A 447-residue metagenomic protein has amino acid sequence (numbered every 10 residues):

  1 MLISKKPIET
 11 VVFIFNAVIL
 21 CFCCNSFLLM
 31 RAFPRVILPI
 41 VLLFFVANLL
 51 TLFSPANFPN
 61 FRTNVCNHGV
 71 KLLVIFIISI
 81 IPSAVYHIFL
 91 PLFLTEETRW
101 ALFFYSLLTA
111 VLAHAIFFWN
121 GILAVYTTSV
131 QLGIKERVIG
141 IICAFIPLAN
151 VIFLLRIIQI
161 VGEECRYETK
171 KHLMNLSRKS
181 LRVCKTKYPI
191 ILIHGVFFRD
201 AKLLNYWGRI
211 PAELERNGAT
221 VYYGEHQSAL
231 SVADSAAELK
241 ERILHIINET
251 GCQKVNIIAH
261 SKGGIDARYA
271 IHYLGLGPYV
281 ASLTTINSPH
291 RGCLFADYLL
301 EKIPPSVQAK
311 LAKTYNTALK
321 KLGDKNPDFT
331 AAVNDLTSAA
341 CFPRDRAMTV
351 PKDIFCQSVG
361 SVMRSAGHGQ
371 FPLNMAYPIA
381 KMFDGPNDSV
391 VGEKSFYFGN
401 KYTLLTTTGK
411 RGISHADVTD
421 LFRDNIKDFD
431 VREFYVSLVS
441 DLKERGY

Functional and structural regions predicted by a protein language model:
L2-L203: Flexible, membrane-associating and regulatory peripheral segments of lipid-active enzymes
K5-F15, F22-I37, L92, H194 (+2 more regions): Serine-dependent carboxylesterase/thioesterase catalytic core of lipase-like alpha/beta-hydrolase/SGNH enzymes
F103-V111, K135, I139-I142, P351-Y447: C-terminal catalytic-base region of ester-bond hydrolases, centering on the histidine of the charge-relay
R182-K254: Active-site catalytic motif of lipid deacylating hydrolases and related acyltransferases
C184-K185, T250, G275-P278, M348-K352: Extracellular/periplasmic catalytic domains that process cell-envelope and extracellular macromolecules
L204-N205, C293-L299, G367-P372: Short aromatic-enriched loop/helix-cap "lid" or pocket-rim segments at secondary-structure transitions that line
W207-I210, Y273-L276, L300-I303, M375 (+1 more regions): Glycine-rich, phosphate-binding/catalytic loops in enzymes
D324-P372: Serine-hydrolase catalytic core
